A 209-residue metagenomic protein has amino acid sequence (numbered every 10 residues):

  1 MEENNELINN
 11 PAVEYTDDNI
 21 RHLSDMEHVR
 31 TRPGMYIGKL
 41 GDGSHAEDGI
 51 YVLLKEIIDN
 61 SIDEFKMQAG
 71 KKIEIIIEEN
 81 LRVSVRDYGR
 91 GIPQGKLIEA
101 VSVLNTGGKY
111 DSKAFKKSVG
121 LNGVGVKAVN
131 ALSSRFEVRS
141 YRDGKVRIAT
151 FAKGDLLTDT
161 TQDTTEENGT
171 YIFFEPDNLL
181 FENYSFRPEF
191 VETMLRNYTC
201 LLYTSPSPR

Functional and structural regions predicted by a protein language model:
E2-N19, L81-K96, G107-S205: GHKL-type ATPase core
D25-M26: Alpha-helix capping/hinge segments and adjacent helical runs
V29, N60, A100, I172 (+1 more regions): Residue-level signature of catalytic and energy-coupling elements of molecular machines, predominantly ATP/GTP-dependent
R32-L54: Conserved short strand/loop->alpha-helix "switch" segment adjacent to the catalytic nucleotide/phosphoryl-transfer site
E47-A69, K127-N130: Conserved ATP-binding N-box helix of the HATPase_c
I50-D59, G95-Y110, E192: A short, contiguous, amphipathic alpha-helix enriched in charged residues
K71-I76: A conserved short beta-strand within the histidine kinase catalytic ATPase domain
S207-R209: Positively charged, low-complexity/disordered segments
